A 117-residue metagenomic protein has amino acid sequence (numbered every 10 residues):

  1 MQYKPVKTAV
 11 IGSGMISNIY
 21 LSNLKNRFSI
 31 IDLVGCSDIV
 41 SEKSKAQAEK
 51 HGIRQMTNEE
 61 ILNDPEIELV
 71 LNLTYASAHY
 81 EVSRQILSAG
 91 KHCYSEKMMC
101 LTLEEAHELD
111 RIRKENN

Functional and structural regions predicted by a protein language model:
M1-H51: N-terminal Rossmann-like dinucleotide-binding module
M1-Q2, L69-L71: C-terminal helix-rich "cap/oligomerization" subdomain common to oxidoreductases
N23-R27, E49-G52, R84-S88, E108-D110: Short, glycine/charged-enriched secondary-structure capping and boundary segments
G35, E68-L69: Short, Asp-centered acidic motifs that coordinate Mg2+ and/or phosphate in catalytic or ligand-binding sites
R54-N58: Short acidic-hydrophobic, aromatic-tinged amphipathic segments that line or gate anion-handling sites
D64-E66: Alpha-helix C-terminal capping/helix-to-coil transition sites in glycosyltransferase folds
L69, Y75, Y80-N117: Beta-strand-loop-alpha-helix segment that lines the small-molecule cofactor/substrate pocket of alpha/beta enzymes
